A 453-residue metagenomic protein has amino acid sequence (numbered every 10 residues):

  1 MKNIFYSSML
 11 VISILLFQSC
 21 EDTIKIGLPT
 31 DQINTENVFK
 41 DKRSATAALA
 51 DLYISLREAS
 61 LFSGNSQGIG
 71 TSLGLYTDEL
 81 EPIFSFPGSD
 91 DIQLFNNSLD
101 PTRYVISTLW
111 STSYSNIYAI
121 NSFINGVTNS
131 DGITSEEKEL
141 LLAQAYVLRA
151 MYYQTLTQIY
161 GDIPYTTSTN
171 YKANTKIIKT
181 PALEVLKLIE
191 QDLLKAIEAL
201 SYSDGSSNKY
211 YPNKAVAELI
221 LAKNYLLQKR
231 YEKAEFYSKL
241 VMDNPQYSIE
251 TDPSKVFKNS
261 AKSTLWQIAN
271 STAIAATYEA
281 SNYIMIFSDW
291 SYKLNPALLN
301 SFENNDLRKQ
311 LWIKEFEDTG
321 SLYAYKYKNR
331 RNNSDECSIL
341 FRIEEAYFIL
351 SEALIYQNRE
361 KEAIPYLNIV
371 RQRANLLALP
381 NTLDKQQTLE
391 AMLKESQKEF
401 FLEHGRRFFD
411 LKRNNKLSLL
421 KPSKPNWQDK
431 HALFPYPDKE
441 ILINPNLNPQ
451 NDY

Functional and structural regions predicted by a protein language model:
M1-P29: Bacterial Sec-dependent N-terminal signal peptides
C20, E279, S291, E303 (+1 more regions): Long, intrinsically disordered, low-complexity segments
C20-I69, S238, L419-Y453: Membrane-proximal, proline-rich intrinsically disordered regions
T35, S63-F84, Y202-A280, L379-Q386: Short, surface-exposed recognition loops and adjoining beta-strand edges that mediate ligand/DNA contacts, enriched
T46, I54, F86-I159, L200 (+3 more regions): Conserved, well-structured interaction surfaces
L142, R149, L156, K214 (+3 more regions): Structural register within alpha-helical repeat arrays
Y237-I343, E399, F434-Y436, N444: Hydrophobic-face positions in mid-chain alpha helices that act as interaction patches
